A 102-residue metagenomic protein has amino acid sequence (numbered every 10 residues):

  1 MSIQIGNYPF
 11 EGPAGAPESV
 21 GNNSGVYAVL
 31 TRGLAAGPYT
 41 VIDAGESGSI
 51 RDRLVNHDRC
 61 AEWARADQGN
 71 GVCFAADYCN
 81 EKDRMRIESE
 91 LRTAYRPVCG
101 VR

Functional and structural regions predicted by a protein language model:
M1-N56, Y78-P97: GIY-YIG nuclease catalytic motif and its immediate N-terminal context
N56-G71: Aromatic- and Lys/Arg-enriched surface recognition patch
V72-Y78: Canonical phosphoinositide-binding patch of PH/PH-like domains
C99-R102: Short, charged, intrinsically disordered terminal tails
